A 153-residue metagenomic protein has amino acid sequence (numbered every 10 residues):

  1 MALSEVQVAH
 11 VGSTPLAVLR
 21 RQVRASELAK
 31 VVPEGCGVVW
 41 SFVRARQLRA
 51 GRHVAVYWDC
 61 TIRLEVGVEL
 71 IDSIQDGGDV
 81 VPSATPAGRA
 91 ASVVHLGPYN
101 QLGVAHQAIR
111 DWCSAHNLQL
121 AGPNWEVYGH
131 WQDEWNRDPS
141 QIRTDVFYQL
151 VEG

Functional and structural regions predicted by a protein language model:
M1-G153: A solvent-exposed interaction/effector surface
